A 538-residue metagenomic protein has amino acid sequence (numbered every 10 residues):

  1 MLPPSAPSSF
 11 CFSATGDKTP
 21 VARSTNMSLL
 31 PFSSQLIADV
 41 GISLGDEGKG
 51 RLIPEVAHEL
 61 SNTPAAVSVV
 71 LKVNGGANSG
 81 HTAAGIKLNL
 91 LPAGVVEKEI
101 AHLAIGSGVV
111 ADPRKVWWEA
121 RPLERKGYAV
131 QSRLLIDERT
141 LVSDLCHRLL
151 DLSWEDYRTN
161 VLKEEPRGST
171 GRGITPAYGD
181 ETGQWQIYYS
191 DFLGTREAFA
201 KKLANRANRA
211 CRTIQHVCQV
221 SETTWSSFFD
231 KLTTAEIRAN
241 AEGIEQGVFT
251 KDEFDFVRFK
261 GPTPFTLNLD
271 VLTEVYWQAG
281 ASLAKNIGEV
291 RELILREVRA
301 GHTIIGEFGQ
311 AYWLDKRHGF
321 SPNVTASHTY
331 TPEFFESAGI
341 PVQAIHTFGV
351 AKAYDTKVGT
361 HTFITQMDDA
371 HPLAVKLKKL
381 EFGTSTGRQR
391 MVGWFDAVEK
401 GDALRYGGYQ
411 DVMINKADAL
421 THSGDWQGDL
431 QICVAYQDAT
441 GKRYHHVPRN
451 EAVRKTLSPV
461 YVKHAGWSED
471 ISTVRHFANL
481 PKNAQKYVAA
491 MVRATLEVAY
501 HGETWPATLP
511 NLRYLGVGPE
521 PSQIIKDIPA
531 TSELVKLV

Functional and structural regions predicted by a protein language model:
L2-P7: Extreme N-terminal basic, low-complexity initiation segments that serve as generic localization/processing leaders
S8, S24-T25: Extended rod-forming repeat segments used as scaffolds/tethers
T19-A22: Short, low-complexity intrinsically disordered segments enriched in A/P/G/S/L with frequent Arg, especially at protein
N26-V538: Non-transmembrane, aqueous-exposed alpha-helical and coiled segments at domain scale
